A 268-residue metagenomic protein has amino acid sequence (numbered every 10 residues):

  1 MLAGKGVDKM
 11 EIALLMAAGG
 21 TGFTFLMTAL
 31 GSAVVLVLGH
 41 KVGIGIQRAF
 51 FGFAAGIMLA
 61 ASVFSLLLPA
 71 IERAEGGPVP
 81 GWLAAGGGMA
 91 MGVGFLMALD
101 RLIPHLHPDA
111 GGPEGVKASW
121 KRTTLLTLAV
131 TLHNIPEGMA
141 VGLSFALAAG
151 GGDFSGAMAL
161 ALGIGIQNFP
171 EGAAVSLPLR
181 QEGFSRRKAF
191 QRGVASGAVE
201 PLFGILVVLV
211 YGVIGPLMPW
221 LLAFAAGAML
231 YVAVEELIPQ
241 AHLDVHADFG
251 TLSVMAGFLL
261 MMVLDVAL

Functional and structural regions predicted by a protein language model:
M1-L268: Intrinsically disordered, metal-sensing/regulatory segments
